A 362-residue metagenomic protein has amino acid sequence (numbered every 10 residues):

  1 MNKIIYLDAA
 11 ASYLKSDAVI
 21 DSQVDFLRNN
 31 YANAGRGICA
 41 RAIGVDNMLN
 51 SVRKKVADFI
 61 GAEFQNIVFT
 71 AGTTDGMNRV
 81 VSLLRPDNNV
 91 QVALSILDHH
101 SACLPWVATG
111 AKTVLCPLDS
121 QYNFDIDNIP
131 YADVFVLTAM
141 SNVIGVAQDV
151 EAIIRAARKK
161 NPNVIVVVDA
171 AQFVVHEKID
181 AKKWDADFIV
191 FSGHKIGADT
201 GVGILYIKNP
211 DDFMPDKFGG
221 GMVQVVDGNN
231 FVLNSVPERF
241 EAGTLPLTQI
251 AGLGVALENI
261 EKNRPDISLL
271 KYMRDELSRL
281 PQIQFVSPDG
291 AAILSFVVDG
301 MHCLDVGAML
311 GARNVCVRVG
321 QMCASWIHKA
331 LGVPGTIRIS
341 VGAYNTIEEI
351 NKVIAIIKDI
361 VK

Functional and structural regions predicted by a protein language model:
M1-K362: Pyridoxal 5′-phosphate
